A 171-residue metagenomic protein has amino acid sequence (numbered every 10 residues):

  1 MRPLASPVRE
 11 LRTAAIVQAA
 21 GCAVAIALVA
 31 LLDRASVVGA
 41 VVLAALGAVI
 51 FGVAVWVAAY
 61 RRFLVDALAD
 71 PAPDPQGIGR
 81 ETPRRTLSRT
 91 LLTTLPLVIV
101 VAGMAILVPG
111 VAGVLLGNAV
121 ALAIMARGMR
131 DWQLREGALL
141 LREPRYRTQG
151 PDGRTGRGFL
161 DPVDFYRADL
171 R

Functional and structural regions predicted by a protein language model:
M1-S36: N-terminal signal-anchor transmembrane alpha-helix
M1-V8, D74-G77, Q133-R171: Cytosolic/matrix-facing juxtamembrane and C-terminal tails of multi-pass cellular membrane proteins
T13-A23, T86-L97: Short hydrophobic alpha-helical membrane-embedded segments
A27, V37-V38, R89-V120: Alpha-helical transmembrane segments and their membrane-interface junctions in multi-pass membrane proteins
D33-V53, V114-N118: Alpha-helical transmembrane segments
I50-P71, E136: Membrane-water interface of transmembrane alpha-helices
A67-L92: Short membrane-interface loop/juxtamembrane segments of multi-pass integral membrane proteins
M104-E143: Amphipathic alpha-helical coiled-coil/helical-stalk segments
